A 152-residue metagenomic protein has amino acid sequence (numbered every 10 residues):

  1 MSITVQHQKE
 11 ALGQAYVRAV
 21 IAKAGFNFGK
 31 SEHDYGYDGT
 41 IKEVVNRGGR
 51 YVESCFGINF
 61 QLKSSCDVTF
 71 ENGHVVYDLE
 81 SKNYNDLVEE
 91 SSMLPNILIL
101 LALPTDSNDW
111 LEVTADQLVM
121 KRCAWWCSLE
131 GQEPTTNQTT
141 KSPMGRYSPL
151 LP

Functional and structural regions predicted by a protein language model:
M1-Y35, I41-P152: Mixed-charge (Asp/Glu-Lys/Arg
